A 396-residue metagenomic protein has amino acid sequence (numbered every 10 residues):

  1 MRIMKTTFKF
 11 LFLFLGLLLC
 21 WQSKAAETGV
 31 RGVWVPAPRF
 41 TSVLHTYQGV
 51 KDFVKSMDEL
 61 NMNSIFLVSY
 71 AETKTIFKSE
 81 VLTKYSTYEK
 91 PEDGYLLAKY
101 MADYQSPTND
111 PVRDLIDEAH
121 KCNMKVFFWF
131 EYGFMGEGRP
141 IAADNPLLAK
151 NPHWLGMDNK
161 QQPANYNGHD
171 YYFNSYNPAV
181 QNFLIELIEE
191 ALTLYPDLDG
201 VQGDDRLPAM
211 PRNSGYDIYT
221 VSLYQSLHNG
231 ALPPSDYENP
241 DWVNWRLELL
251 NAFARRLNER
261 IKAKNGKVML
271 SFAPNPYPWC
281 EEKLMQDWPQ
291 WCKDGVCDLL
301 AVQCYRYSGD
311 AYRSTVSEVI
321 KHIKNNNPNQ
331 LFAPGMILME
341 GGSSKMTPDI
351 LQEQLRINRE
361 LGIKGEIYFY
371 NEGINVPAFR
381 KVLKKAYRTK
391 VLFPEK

Functional and structural regions predicted by a protein language model:
M1-E27: Bacterial Sec-dependent N-terminal signal peptides
T28-L44, Q105, D110, D114 (+1 more regions): Active-site-adjacent "subsite" loops/lids of carbohydrate-active enzymes
V43-D58, V180-L192, C280-D294, M346-R359: Short, acidic/polar
G49-T75, Y195-G200, V296-L299, L361-G365: Catalytic domains of carbohydrate-active enzymes, especially glycoside hydrolases
M62-P107: Aromatic-lined carbohydrate-binding/catalytic grooves of carbohydrate-active enzymes
A149-Q290, D294: Polysaccharide-binding and catalytic clefts of secreted carbohydrate-active enzymes
A254-R255, P276-Q290, A311-K324, I350-Q354: Alpha-helical scaffolding within the catalytic cores of extracellular/periplasmic polymer-degrading hydrolases
V296-Y312, V319-H322, N326-K396: Substrate-binding cleft of secreted/luminal carbohydrate-active enzymes
